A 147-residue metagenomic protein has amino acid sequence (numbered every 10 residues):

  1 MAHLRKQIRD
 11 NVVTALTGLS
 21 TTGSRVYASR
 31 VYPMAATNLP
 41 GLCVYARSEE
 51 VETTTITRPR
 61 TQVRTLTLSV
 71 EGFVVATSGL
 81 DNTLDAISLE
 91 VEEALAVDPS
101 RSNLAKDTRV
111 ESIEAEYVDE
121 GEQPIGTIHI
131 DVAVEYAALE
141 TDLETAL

Functional and structural regions predicted by a protein language model:
M1-A35, R47-L147: Charged, amphipathic alpha-helical segments and their flanking helix caps
N38-L39: Short, well-ordered loop/turn elements at secondary-structure boundaries
